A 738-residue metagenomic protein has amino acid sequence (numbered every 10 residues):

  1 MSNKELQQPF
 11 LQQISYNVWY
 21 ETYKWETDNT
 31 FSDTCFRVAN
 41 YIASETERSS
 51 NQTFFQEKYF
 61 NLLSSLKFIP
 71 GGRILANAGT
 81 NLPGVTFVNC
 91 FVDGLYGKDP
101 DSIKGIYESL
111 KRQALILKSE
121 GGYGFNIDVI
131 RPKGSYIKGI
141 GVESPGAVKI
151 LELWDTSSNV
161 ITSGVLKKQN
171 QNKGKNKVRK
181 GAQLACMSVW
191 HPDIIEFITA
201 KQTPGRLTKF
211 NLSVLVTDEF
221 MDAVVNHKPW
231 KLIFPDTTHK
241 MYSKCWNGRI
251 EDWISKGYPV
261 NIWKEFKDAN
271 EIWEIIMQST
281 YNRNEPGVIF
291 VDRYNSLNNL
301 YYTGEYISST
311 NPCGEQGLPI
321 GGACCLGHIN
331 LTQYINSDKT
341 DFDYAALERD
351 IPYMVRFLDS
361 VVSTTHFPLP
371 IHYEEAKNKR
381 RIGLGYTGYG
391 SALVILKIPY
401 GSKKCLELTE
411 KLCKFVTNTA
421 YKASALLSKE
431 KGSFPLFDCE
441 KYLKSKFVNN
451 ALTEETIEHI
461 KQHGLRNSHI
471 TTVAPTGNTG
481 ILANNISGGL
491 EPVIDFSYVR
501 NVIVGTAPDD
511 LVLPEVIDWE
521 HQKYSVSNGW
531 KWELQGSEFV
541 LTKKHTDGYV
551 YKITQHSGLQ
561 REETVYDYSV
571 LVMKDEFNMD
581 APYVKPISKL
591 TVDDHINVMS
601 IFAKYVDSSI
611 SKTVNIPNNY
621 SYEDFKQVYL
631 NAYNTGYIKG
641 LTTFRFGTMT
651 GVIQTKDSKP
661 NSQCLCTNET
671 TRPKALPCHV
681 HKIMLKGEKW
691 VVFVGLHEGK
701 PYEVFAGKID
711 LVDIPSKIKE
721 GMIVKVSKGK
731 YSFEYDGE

Functional and structural regions predicted by a protein language model:
M1-F87, D252-I254, Y258, W273-T280 (+4 more regions): Acidic/polar, glycine-rich intrinsically disordered N-terminal extensions of enzymes
N3-E5, V88-Y344, F367-Y373, A420-K429 (+2 more regions): Active-site cavity-forming subdomains of large catalytic enzyme subunits
F10, S308, G314-G317, L358-S363 (+4 more regions): Catalytic alpha/beta core of large soluble enzyme barrels
L11, N61-T80, S188-P192, V355-T364 (+1 more regions): Core structural elements
E21, W25, T46, T53 (+9 more regions): Catalytic nucleotidyl-transfer cores of nucleotide-processing enzymes
S144-W154, S158-N270, Q278, Y353-S360 (+2 more regions): Conserved catalytic alpha/beta cores of large enzymes that bind or transform nucleotide phosphates and polynucleotides
F234-T237, D350-Y373, I398-T476, I610-S611 (+1 more regions): Internal maturation/activation junctions in enzymes
E454-Q462, T655-L696: Short, Gly/Pro- and small/polar-rich lid/capping loops
